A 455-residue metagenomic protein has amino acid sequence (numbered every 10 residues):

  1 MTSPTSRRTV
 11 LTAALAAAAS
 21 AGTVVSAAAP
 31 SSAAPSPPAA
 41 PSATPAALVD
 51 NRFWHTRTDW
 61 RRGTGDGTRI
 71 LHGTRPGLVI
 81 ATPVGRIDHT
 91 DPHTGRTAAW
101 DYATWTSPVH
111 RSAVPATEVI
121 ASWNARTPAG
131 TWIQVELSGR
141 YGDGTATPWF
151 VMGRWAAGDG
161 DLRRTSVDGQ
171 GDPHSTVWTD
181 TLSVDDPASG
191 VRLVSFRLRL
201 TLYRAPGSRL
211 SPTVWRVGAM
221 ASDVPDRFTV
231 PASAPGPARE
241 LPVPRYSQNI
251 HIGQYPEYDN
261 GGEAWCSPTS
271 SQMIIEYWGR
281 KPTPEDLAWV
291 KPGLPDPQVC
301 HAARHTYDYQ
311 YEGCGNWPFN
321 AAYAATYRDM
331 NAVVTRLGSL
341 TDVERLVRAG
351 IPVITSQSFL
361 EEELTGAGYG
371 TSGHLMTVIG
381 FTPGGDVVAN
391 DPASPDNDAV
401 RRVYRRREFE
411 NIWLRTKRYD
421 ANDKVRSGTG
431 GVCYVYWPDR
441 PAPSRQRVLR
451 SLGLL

Functional and structural regions predicted by a protein language model:
T2-A17: N-terminal secretory signal peptides and thylakoid transit peptides that target proteins across membranes
G22-T44: C-terminal region of N-terminal signal peptides and the immediate post-cleavage residues of exported proteins
S26-A28, T97-W100, S107, P292-L455: Conserved active-site-adjacent core of cysteine acyl-enzyme catalytic domains
A47-A98, A103, R111-V114, G130 (+8 more regions): Noncatalytic regulatory segments and standalone regulatory/sensor domains
P115-T127: A short beta-strand element within beta-rich, extracytoplasmic domains of secreted/secretory-pathway proteins
I120-S122, R197-T201, S356, T377-I379: Residues within well-ordered beta-strands of beta-sheet-rich folds
G171-T181: Aromatic sugar-binding surface patches on proteins that engage polysaccharides or sugar-phosphate polymers
T201-G313, L454-L455: Active-site-adjacent structural segments surrounding the nucleophilic cysteine of cysteine proteases and isopeptidases
